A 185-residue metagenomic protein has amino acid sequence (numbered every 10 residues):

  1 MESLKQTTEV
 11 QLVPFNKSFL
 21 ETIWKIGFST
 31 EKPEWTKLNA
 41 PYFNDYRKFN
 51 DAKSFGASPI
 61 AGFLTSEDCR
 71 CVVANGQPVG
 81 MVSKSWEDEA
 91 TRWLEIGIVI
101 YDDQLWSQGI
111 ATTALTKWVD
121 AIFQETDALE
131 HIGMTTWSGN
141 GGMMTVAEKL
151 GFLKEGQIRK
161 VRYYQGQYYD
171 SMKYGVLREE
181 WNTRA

Functional and structural regions predicted by a protein language model:
M1-T30, C69-A185: Acyl-donor (CoA/ACP) binding surface of acyl/acetyltransferases
L4, F43, F49, F63-L64: Extended hydrophobic/Leu-rich segments
I26, F55-G62: Residues that form generic nucleotide/phosphate-binding pockets
K32-A57: Conserved GNAT-fold acetyl-CoA-binding loop/helix
I60-T65, F152: Short loop/turn motifs at secondary-structure junctions and domain boundaries
